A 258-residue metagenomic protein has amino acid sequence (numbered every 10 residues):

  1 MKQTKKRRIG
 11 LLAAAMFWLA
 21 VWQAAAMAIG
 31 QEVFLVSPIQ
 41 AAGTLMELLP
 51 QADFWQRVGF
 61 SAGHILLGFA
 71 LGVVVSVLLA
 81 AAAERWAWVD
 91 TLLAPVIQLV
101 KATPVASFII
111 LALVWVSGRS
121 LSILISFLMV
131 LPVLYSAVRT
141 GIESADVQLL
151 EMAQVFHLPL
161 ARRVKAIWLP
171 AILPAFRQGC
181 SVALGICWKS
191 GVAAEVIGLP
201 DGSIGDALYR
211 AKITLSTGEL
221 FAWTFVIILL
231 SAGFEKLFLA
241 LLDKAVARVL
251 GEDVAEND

Functional and structural regions predicted by a protein language model:
K5-I29: N-terminal signal-anchor transmembrane alpha helix
A28-A70: Periplasmic/extracellular loop-to-transmembrane helix junction in inner-membrane transport proteins
L67-I97: Transmembrane-helix boundary motif in ABC transporter permease subunits
A87, Q178, A222-D258: C-terminal transmembrane helix and the adjacent membrane-cytosol boundary/short C-terminal tail of inner/organellar
Q98-V133, T140-G141: Generic hydrophobic transmembrane alpha-helix motif, especially the helices
V114, K189-I227, G251-E256: Glycine-rich helix-loop "coupling/hinge" segments at transmembrane-helix boundaries in multipass transporters
L124-L128, A161-A194, A222, V226: Transmembrane alpha-helices
A137-F176, L208: Short cytoplasmic-facing helical segments at TM-TM junctions of multi-pass membrane proteins
